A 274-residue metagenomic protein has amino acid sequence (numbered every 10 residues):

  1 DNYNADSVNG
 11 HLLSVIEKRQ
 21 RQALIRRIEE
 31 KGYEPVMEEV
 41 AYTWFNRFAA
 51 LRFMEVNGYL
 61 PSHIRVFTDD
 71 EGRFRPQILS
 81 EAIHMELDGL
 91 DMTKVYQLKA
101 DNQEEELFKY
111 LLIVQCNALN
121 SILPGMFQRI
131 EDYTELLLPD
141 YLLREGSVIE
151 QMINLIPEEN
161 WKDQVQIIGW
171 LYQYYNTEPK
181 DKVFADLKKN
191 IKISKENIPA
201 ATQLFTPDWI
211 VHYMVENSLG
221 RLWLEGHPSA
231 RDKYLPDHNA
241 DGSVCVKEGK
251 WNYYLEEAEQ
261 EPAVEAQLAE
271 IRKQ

Functional and structural regions predicted by a protein language model:
D1, L12-S14, K18: Phospho-regulated, Ser/Thr/Pro-rich intrinsically disordered or coiled-coil terminal scaffolds of eukaryotic
D1-N9, Y174: Sequence-level detector for compositionally biased, low-complexity segments
E17-R21, I25-E30, E38, A50-R52 (+2 more regions): Class I S-adenosyl-L-methionine
Y42: Nuclease catalytic cores
N46: Cys/His-rich metal-coordination motifs, chiefly Zn-binding "fingers/knuckles"
N57, P61-E105: Extended, well-ordered alpha-helical scaffold/bundle regions in very large, multi-domain proteins
G89-F127: Long, charge-rich low-complexity segments
